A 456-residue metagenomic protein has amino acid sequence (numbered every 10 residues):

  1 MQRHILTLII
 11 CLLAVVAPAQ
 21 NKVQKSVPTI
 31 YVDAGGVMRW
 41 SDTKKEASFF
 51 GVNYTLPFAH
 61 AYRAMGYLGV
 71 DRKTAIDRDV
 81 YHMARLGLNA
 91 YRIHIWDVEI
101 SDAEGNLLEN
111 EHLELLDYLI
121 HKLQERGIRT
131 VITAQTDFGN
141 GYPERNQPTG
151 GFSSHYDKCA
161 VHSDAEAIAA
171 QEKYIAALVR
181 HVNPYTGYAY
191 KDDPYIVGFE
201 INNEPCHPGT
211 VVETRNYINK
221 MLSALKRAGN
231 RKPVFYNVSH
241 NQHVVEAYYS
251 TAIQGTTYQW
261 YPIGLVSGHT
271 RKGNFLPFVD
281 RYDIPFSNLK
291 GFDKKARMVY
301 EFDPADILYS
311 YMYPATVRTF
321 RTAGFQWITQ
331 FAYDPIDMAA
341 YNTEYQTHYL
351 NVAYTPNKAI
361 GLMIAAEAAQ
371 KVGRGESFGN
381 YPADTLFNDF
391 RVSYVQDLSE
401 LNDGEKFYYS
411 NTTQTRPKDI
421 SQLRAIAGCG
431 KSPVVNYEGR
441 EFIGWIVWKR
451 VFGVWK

Functional and structural regions predicted by a protein language model:
Q2-I9: Sec-dependent signal peptide recognition, specifically the positively charged N-region followed immediately by
I10-P18: Hydrophobic h-region of N-terminal signal peptides that target proteins for export in Gram-negative bacteria
K22-I253: Active-site mouth of glycoside hydrolases
I100-E104, G209, V244, V266-S267 (+2 more regions): Extracytoplasmic/secreted cell-surface and envelope-processing proteins
R227, V234-F235, H243-D306: Glycoside hydrolase catalytic-domain groove-lining segments
I253-I284, N351-D389: Glycan-recognition surfaces
Y309-D384: Substrate-binding cleft of secreted/luminal carbohydrate-active enzymes
Q370, G375-K456: Long, low-hydrophobicity ectodomains and other hydrophilic envelope-associated domains
